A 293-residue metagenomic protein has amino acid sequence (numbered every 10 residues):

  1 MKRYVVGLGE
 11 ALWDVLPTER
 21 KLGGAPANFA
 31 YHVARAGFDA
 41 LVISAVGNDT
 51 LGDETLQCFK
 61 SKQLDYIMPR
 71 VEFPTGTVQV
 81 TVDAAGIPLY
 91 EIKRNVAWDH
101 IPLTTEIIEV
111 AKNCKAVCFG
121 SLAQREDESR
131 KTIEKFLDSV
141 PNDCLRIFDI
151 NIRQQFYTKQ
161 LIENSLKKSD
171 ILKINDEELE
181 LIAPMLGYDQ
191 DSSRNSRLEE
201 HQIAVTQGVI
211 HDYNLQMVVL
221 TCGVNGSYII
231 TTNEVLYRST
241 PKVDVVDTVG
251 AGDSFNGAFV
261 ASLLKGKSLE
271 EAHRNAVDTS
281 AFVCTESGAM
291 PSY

Functional and structural regions predicted by a protein language model:
M1-L64, V78, V245-V246: Glycine-rich phosphate/adenosyl-contacting loop at the front of the ribokinase-like
M1-Y4, L186-Y293: Conserved phosphate-binding/catalytic region of the ribokinase-like
Y4-V6, K115-A116, L145, M217: Structural motif
D39-A40, Y66, R146, V218 (+1 more regions): Hydrophobic anchor at the start of a short beta-strand that flanks the dinucleotide cofactor-binding loop
D39-S121, D138: Conserved N-terminal subdomain of the carbohydrate kinase-like
E109-V110, N164-S165, H211: Structural alpha-helical scaffold elements that stabilize or flank donor/cofactor-binding regions in carbohydrate
A116, S121-A204, G226-S227: Conserved beta-alpha-beta core of the PfkB/ribokinase-like small-molecule kinase fold
